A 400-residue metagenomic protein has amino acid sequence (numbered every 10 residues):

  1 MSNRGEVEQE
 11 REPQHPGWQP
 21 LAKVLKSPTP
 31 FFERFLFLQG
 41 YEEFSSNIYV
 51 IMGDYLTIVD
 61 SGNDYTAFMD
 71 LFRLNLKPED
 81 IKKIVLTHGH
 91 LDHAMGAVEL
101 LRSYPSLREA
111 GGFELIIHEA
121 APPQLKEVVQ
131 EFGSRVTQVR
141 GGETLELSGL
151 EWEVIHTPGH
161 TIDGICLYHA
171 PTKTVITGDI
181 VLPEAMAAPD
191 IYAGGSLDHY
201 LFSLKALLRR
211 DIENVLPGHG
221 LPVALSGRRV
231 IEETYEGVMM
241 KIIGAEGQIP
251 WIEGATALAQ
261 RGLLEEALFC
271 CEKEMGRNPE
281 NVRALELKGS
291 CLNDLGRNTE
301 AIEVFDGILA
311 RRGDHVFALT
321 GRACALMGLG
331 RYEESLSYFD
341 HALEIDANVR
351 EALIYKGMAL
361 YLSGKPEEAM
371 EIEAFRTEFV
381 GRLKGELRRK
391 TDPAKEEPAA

Functional and structural regions predicted by a protein language model:
W18-L76, C166-G178: Conserved beta-strand hairpin/beta-sheet module of binuclear metal-dependent hydrolase folds, prominently
D64-L147: Active-site HxH/HxHxD metal-binding segment of metal-dependent hydrolases
E151, H156-P158, I162-A245: Metallo-beta-lactamase
